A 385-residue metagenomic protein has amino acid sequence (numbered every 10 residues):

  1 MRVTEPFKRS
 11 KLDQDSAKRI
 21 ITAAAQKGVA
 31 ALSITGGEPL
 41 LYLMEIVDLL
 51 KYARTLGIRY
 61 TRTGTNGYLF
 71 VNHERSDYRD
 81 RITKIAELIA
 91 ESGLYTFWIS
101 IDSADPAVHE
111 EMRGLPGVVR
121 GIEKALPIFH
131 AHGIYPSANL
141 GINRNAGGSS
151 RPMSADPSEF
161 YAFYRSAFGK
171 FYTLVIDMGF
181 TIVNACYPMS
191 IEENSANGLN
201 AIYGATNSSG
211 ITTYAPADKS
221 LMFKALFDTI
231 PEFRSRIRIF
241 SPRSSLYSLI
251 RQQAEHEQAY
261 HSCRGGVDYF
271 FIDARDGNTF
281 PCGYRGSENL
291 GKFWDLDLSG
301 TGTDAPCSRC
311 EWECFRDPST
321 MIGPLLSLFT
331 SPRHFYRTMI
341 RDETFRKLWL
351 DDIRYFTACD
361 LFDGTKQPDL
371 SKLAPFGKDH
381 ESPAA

Functional and structural regions predicted by a protein language model:
M1-D15, K27: Canonical Radical SAM [4Fe-4S] cluster-binding loop centered on the CxxxCxxC motif and its immediate flanking residues
M1-E5, E38, E311-C314: Detector for the c-type heme attachment site
S10-L12, P39-M44, L69-R79, A146 (+1 more regions): Acidic-and-aromatic substrate-binding clefts and catalytic sites of carbohydrate-active enzymes
D13-I21, D77-L88, Y164-T173: Short, acidic/polar
A23-Q26, L50-T55, K84-G93, P127-A131 (+1 more regions): Acidic (Asp/Glu)-rich catalytic clusters
S92-Y95, S100-S262: Radical SAM enzyme [4Fe-4S]-AdoMet core and its adjacent flexible, acidic and glycine-rich loops/tails across
Q253-Y260, R275-A385: Flexible mid-to-C-terminal extensions adjoining Fe-S/redox cofactors in radical SAM and related proteins
Y260, R264-F270: Short loop/turn microsegments at loop-to-beta-strand junctions
